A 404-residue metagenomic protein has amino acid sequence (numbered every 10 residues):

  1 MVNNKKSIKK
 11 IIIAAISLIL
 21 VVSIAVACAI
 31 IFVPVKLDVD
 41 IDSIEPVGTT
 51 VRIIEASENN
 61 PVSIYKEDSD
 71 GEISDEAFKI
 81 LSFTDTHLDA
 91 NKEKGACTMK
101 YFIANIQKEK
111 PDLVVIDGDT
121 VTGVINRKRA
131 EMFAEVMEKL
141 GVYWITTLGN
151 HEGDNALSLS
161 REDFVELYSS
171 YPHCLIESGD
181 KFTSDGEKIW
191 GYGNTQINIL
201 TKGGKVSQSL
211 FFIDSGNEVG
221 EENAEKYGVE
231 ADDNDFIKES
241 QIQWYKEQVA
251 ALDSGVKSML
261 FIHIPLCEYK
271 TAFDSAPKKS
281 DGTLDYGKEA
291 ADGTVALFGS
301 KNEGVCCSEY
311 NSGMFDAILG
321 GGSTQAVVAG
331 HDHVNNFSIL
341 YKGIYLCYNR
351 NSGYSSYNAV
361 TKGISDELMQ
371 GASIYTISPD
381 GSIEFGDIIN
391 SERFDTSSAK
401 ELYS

Functional and structural regions predicted by a protein language model:
I16, C28-V62, Q196-L200, G204 (+3 more regions): Binuclear metal-dependent phosphoesterase catalytic core
I31-M132: N-terminal active-site segment of His-dependent metallophosphoesterases
D40-D68, E131-S254, A372-T376: Extended active-site neighborhood of metal-dependent phosphoesterases/phosphodiesterases
G48-A56, L81-M99, V121-K128, N155 (+4 more regions): Acidic/histidine-rich helix-loop elements that form or flank divalent-metal/phosphate-binding sites at the catalytic
L81-T84, V114-D119, W144-N150, L260-I262 (+3 more regions): Active-site neighborhood of phospho(di)ester-bond hydrolases with catalytic His/Asp-centered motifs
D89-N91, T122-I125, T146-S158, E218-E221 (+4 more regions): Active-site environment of divalent metal-dependent phosphoester hydrolases
E93-C97, G118-V136, G153-C174, A272 (+1 more regions): Metal-dependent catalytic neighborhoods of phosphoester/phosphodiester hydrolases
K110-D112, S209-F212, K226-G330: His/acidic metal-ligating clusters that form di-metal
